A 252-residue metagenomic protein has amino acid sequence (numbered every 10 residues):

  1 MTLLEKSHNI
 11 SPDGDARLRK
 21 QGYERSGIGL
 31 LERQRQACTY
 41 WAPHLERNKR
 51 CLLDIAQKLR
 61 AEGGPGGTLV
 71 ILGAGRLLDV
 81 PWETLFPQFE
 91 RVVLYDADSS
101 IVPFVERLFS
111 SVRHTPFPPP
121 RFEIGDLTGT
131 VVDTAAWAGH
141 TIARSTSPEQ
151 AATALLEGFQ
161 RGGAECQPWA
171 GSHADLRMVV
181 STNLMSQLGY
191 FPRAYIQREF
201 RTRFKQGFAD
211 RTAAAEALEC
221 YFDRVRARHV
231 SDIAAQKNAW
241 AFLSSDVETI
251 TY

Functional and structural regions predicted by a protein language model:
T2-G66, D79: Class I SAM-dependent methyltransferase Rossmann-like catalytic core, especially the SAM/SAH-binding loop
G75-F89: Conserved SAM-binding loop of SAM-dependent methyltransferases across substrates and taxa, primarily the Class I
E90-Y95: Short beta-strand element of Class I
D98: Conserved SAM/SAH-binding beta-strand->alpha-helix loop
V105-E106: Conserved SAM-binding loop
S110-H173: S-adenosyl-L-methionine
L155-G158, G162-G171, M185-R228, T251: Mobile active-site "lid"/loop adjacent to the S-adenosyl-L-methionine
V180: A conserved beta-strand element that flanks and buttresses the S-adenosyl-L-methionine
